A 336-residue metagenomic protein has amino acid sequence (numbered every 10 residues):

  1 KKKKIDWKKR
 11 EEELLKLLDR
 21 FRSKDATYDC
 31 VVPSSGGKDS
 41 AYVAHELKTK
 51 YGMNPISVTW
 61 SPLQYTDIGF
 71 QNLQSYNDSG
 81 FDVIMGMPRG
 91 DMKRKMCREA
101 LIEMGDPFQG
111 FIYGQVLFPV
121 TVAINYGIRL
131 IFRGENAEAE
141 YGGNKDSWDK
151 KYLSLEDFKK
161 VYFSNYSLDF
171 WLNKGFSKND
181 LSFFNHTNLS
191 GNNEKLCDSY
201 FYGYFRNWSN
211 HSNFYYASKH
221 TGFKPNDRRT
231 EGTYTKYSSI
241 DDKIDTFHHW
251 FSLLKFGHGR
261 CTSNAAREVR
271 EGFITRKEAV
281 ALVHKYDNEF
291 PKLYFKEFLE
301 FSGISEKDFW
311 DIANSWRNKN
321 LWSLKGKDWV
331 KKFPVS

Functional and structural regions predicted by a protein language model:
K1-D29, E46-S336: Nucleotide-activated chemistry modules centered on ATP-dependent adenylation/adenylyltransferase
C30-D39: Short, glycine-rich nucleotide/cofactor-binding loops
Y42-V43: Hydrophobic positions on the alpha1 helix immediately C-terminal to the Walker A/P-loop
